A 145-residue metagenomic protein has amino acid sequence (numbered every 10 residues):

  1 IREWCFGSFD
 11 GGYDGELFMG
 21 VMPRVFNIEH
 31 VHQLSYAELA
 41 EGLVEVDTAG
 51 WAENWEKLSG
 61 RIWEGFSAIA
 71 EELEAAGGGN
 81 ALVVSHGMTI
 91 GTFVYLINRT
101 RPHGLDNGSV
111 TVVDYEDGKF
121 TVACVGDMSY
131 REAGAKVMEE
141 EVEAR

Functional and structural regions predicted by a protein language model:
R2-N27, E71, A75-G79, G91-R145: Acidic, low-complexity terminal tails and accessory targeting/binding regions of phosphate-metabolizing enzymes
M19-K57: Short glycine/proline- and acidic residue-enriched helix-loop micro-motifs that form flexible lids or anion-recognition
T48-A76: A mid-sequence, solvent-exposed acidic-amphipathic segment
G60, V84-S85: Short beta-strand scaffold positions
